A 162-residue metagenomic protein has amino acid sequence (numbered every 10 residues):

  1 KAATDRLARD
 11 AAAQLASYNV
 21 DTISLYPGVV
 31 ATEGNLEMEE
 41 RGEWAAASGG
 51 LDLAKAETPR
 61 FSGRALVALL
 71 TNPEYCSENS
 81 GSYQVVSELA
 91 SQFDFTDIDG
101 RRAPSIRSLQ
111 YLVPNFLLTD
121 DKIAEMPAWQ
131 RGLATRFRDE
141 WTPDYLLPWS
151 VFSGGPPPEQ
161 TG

Functional and structural regions predicted by a protein language model:
K1-A8, T22, S62: Conserved catalytic Lys-bearing alpha helix of Rossmann-like short-chain dehydrogenase/reductases
T4, V29, S82: Gly/Ser/Thr-rich helix-start
D5, A13, T32: Glycine-centered loop/turn positions within well-structured domains that cap or flank conserved ligand/cofactor-binding
D10-V20: Active-site-adjacent segment of SDR/Rossmann-fold oxidoreductases
V20-T22, V30, V67: Hydrophobic aliphatic residue packing
T22-L25, N35: Hydrophobic structural elements of the Rossmann-like NAD(P)H-binding subdomain that define the short-chain
S24, W44-T161: C-terminal helical subdomain
V29-E40: Short beta-loop-alpha junction of Rossmann-like oxidoreductase domains
